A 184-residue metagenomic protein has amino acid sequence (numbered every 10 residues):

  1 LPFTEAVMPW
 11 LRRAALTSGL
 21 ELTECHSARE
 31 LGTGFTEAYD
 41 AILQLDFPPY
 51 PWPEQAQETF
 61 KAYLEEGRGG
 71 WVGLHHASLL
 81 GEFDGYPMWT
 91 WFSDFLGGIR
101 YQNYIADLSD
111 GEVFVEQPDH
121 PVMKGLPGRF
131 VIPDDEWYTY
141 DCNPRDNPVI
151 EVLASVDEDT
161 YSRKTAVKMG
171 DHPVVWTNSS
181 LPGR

Functional and structural regions predicted by a protein language model:
L1-L20, T160-R163, K168-T177: Short, surface-exposed patches at the edges or C-terminal ends of soluble domains, predominantly
F3-G81: Helical hinge/lid and interdomain linker segments adjacent to catalytic or ligand-binding clefts that mediate domain
L11-L16, L45-F47, L64-G67, D94-F95 (+3 more regions): Short, surface-exposed linear patches
R13, R29, E82, W91 (+2 more regions): Alpha-helical interaction segments
T17-E21, Y50-P53, G69-G73, I99-N103 (+3 more regions): Short, surface-exposed, polar/charged, turn-prone segments marking secondary-structure boundaries
T36, L74, T90, I150-V152: Conserved long hydrophobic alpha-helices within structured protein cores
P51-G125: A glycine-rich, often tryptophan-bearing local segment used as a flexible ligand/cofactor-contacting loop or short
Y101-G183: Catalytic beta-strand/loop cores that center a nucleophilic Ser/Cys/Thr and support acyl-enzyme chemistry
